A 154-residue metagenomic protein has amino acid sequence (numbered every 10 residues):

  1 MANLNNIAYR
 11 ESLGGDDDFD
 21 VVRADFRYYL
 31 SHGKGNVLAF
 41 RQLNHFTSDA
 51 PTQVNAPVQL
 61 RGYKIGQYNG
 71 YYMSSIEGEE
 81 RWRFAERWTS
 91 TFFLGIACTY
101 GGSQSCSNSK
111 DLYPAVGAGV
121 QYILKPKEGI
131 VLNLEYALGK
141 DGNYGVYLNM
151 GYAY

Functional and structural regions predicted by a protein language model:
M1-G102: C-terminal outer-membrane beta-barrel translocator/porin domains of Gram-negative envelope proteins and their
F19-R23, M73-S75, Y113-G117, G129 (+1 more regions): Transmembrane beta-barrel architecture of outer-membrane proteins
Y28-L30, E80-W82, Y122-L124, L138 (+1 more regions): Residue-level signature of outer-membrane beta-barrel architecture
I76-E79, S105, A115-Q121: Short glycine-rich, acidic/polar surface loops and turns
G78, G95, V120, L134 (+1 more regions): Hydrophobic, well-ordered secondary-structure elements that form the walls of internal hydrophobic environments
G101-L112: Small/polar, glycine/serine/threonine/aspartate-rich low-complexity segments that form flexible
G117-K127, N143-Y154: Outer-membrane beta-barrel "beta-signal"
E128-L138: Low-complexity, intrinsically disordered Gly/Pro/Thr-rich segments
